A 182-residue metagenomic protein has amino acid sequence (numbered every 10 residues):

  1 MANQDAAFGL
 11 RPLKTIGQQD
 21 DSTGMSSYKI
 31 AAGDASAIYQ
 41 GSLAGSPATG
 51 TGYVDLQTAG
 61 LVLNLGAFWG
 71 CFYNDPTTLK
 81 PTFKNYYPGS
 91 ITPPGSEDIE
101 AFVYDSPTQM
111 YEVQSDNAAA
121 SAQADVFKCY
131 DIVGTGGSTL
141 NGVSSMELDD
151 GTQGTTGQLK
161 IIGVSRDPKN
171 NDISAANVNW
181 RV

Functional and structural regions predicted by a protein language model:
M1-V182: Surface-exposed, low-hydrophobicity beta-strand/loop segments enriched in small/polar/acidic residues
